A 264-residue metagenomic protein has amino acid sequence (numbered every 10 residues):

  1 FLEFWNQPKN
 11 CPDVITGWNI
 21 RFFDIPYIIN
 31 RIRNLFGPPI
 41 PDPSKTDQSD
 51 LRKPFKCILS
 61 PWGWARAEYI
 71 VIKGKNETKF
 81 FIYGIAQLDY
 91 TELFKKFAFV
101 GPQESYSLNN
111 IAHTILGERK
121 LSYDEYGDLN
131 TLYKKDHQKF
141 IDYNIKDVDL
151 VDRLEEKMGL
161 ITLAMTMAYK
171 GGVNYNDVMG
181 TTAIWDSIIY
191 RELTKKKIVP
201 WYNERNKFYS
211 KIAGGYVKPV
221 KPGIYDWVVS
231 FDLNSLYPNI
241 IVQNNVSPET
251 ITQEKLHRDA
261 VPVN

Functional and structural regions predicted by a protein language model:
F1-Q103: Conserved DEDDh/DEDDy metal-dependent 3′-5′ exonuclease domain
P8-N10, P222-G223, N264: Flexible, charged surface loops at secondary-structure boundaries
K9-D24, G84-A183: Acidic, Mg2+-coordinating catalytic module of metal-dependent nucleases/exonucleases that use a two-metal-ion mechanism
T16-I20, Y27-I32, S44-D47, Y90-T91 (+7 more regions): Glycine-rich, histidine-containing beta strand-loop boundary motifs that form or position
R33, A98, H113-G117, T194 (+1 more regions): Short polybasic/polar patches that bind polyanions
N34, P38, E118, V246-S247: A short linear boundary/processing microfeature
G127-P248, Q253-K255: Common nucleic-acid-contacting/processivity interface regions adjacent to the catalytic cores of nucleic-acid enzymes
E254-N264: Conserved catalytic alpha/beta cores of large enzymes that bind or transform nucleotide phosphates and polynucleotides
